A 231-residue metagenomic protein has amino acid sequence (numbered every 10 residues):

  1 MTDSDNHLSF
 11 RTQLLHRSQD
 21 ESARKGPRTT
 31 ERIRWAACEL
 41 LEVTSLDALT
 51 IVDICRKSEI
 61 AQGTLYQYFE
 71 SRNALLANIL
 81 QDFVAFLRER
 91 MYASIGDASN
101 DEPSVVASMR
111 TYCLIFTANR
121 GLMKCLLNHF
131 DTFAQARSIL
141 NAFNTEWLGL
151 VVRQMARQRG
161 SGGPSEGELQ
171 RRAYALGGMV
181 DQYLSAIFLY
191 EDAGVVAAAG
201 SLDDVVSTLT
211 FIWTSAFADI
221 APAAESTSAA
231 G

Functional and structural regions predicted by a protein language model:
M1-R28, D192, A221-G231: N-terminal intrinsically disordered/low-complexity leader segments
E21, I79-V105, M123-L127, V151-R157: Amphipathic alpha-helical linker/stalk segments
K25-A37, I54, I79-L87: Generic hydrophobic, amphipathic alpha-helix propensity
R32, L40-A74, N78: Helix-turn-helix
N78, Y92-A118, L169-L176, V206: Hydrophobic alpha-helical connector segments
A85-R88, I115, K124, A134-G160 (+4 more regions): Amphipathic alpha-helical packing segments from all-alpha helical-bundle domains
A93, L126-F133, A193-G194: Short linear capping/connector segments at secondary-structure termini
